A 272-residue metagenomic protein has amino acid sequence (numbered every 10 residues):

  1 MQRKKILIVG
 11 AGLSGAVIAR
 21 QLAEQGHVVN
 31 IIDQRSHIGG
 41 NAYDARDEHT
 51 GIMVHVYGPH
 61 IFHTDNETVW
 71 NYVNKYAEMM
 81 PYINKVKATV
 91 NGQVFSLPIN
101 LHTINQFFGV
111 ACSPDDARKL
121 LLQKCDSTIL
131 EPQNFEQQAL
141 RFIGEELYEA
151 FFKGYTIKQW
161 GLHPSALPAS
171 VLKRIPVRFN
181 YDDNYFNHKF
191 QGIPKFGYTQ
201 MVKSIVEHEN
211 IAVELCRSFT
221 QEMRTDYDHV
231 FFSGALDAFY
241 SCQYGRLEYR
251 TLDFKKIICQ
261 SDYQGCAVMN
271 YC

Functional and structural regions predicted by a protein language model:
K4-I31: N-terminal Rossmann-like FAD-binding beta1-loop-alpha1 element of flavoenzymes
A23-E48: Glycine-rich FAD pyrophosphate-binding loop
V28, M53, E78, N210-E214: Conserved beta-strand segments of alpha/beta enzyme cores
G39, G51-H55, C216-C272: Central helical "cap/lid" subdomain
H49-C125: Dinucleotide-binding Rossmann-like beta1-alpha1 core, especially the glycine-rich loop that anchors the ADP
V56-H60, Q191-G192, K256: A short acidic, glycine-rich active-site loop that binds or catalyzes chemistry on phosphate/adenosine moieties
N91-F95, L101-H229, S233, A238-C242: Active-site/ligand-binding neighborhood in enzyme catalytic cores
